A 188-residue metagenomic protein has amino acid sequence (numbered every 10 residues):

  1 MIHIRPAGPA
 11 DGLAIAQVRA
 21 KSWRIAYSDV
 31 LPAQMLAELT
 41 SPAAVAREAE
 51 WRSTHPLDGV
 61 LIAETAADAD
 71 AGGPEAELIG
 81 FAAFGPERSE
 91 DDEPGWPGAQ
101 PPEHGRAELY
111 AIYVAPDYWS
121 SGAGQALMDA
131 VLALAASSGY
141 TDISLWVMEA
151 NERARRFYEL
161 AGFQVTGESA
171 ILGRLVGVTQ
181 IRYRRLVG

Functional and structural regions predicted by a protein language model:
M1-H3: Extreme N-terminal starter segment of soluble prokaryotic enzymes
P6-P9, Q17-W119, Q125-A130, L134 (+3 more regions): Acetyl-CoA-dependent GNAT
G8-D11, N151: Acidic/polar helix N-cap motif
P102-A107, T141-G188: C-terminal "cap" of GNAT-fold acetyltransferases
